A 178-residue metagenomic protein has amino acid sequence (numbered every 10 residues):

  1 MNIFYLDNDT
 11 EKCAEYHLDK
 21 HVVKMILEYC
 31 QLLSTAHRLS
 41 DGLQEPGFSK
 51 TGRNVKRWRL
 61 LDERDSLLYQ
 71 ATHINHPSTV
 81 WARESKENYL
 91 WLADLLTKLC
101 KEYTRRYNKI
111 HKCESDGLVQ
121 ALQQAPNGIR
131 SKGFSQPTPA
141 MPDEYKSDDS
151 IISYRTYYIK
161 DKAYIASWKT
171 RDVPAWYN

Functional and structural regions predicted by a protein language model:
M1-R106, H111: An N-terminal structural lobe/cap that precedes and organizes the functional/catalytic core across diverse proteins
A14, A36, A71, A82 (+6 more regions): A sequence-composition feature that detects small, non-aromatic residues
K109-H111, S115-Q124: Primarily interfacial, aromatic-capped hydrophobic alpha-helices that serve as membrane anchors
Q124-N178: Aromatic-residue-lined binding/catalytic grooves and analogous aromatic/hydrophobic interfacial grooves in multimeric
